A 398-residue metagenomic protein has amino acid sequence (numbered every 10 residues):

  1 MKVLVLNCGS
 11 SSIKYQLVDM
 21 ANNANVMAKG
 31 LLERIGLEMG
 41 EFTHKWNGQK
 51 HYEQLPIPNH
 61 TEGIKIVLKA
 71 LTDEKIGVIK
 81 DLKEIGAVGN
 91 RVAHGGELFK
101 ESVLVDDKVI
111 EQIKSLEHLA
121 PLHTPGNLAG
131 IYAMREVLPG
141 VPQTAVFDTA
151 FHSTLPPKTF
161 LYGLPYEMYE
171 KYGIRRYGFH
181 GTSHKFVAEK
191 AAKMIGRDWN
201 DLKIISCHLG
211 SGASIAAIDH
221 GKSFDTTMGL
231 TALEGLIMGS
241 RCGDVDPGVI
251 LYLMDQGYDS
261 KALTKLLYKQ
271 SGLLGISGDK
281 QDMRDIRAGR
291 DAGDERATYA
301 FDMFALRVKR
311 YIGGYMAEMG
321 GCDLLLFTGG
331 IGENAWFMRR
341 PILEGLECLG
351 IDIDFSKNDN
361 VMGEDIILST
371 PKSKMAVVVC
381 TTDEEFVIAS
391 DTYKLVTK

Functional and structural regions predicted by a protein language model:
M1-L4: Extreme N-terminal starter segment of soluble prokaryotic enzymes
G9, R91-A93, L209, C322 (+1 more regions): Glycine-rich beta-strand-to-loop/alpha-helix junction loops that act as flexible
S12-P58, G229: Short glycine-rich, Thr/Ser-proximal phosphate-binding strand/loop in the N-terminal lobe of ATP-dependent enzymes
L71, K75-H123, T144, A150-T159: Short beta-strand-loop/turn "lid" adjacent to the catalytic site in phosphate-handling enzymes
F151-D255: Glycine-rich phosphate-binding loop of actin/hexokinase-like ATP-binding domains
D219, F224-Q256, K265, G329-N360: Catalytic phosphate/nucleotide-handling subdomain of diverse soluble enzymes
G257-A300: A mobile "lid/hinge" subdomain adjacent to the ATP/sugar-phosphate binding pocket shared across diverse ATP-dependent
T298, D302-E318, C322, G332-K398: Internal helix-turn-beta structural module
